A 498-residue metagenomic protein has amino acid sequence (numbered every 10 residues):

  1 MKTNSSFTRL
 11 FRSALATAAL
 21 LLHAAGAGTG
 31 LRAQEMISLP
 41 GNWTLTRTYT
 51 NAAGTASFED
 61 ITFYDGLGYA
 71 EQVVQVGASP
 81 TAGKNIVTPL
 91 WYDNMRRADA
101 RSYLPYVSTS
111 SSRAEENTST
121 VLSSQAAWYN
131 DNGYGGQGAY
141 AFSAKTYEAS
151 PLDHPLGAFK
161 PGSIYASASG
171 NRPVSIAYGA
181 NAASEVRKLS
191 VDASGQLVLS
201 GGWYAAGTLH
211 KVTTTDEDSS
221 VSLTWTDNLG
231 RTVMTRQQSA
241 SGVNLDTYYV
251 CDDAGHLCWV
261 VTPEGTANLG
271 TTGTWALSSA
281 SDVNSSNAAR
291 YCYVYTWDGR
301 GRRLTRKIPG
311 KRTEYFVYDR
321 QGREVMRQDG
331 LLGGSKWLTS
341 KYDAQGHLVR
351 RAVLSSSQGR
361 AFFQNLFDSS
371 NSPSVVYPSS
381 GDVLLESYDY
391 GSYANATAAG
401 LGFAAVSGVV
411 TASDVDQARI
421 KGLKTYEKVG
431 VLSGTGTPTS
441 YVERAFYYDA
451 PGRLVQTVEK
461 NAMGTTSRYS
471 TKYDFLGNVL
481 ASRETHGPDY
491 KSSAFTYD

Functional and structural regions predicted by a protein language model:
M1-M36: Bacterial Sec-dependent N-terminal signal peptides
L31-D498: Beta-strand elements of repeat-based all-beta scaffolds
